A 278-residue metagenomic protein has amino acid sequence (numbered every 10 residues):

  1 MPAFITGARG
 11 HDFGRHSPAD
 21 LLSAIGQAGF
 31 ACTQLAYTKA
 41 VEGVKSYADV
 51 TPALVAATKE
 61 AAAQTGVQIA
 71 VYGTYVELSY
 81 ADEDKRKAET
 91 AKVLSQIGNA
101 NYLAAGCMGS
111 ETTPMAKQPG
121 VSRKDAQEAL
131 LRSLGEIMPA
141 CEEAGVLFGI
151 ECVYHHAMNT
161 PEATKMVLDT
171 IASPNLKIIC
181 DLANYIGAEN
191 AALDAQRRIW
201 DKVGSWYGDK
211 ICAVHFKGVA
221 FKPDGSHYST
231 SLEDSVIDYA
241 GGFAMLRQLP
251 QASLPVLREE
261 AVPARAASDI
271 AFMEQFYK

Functional and structural regions predicted by a protein language model:
P2-R9, T33-L35, I69-T74, M108-S110 (+4 more regions): Hydrophobic faces of well-ordered beta-strands that scaffold small-molecule active sites in alpha/beta enzyme cores
T6-G7, T33, R132-V236: Acidic/histidine-rich catalytic cores of soluble enzymes
D12, Y37-K39, V76-L78, T112-K117 (+4 more regions): Active-site-proximal loop/turn and secondary-structure-junction residues that shape catalytic pockets, frequently
F13, A220, V256-A267, F272: A short, acidic, flexible beta-alpha connecting loop/helix-capping segment that sits on the rim of active
R15, A19-D20, A57-T65, L78-C180: Active-site acidic/histidine proton-transfer and metal-coordination neighborhood in alpha/beta enzyme cores
A19-K39, L103-A104: Catalytic domains of carbohydrate-active enzymes, especially glycoside hydrolases
L21-S23, P52-K59, V93-I97, L131-M138 (+5 more regions): Generic structural signal for well-ordered alpha-helices, preferentially at hydrophobic/aromatic core positions
Q34-T58, T112-Q118: Glycine-rich, proline-tolerant flexible connector loops at the mouths of alpha/beta enzymes
